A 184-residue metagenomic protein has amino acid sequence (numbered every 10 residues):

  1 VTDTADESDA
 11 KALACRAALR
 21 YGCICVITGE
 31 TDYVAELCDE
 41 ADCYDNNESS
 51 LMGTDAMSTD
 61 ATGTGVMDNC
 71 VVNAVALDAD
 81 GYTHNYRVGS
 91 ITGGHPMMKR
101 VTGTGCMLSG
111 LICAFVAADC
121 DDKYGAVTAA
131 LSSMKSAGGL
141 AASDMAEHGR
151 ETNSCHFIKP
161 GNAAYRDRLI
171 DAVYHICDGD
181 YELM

Functional and structural regions predicted by a protein language model:
V1-M52, V72-N85: Conserved phosphate/ATP/ADP-binding segment of small-molecule kinases
E7-K11, C106, Y124, T128 (+1 more regions): Electropositive phosphate-/nucleotide-binding environments in soluble metabolic enzymes
L13-A18, K123-G138: Short, well-structured alpha-helical segments that form the helix of a local strand-helix-strand
C23-V26, D32-Y33, V88-S90, S109 (+2 more regions): Structural motif
G89-G103: Short pre-catalytic strand/loop immediately N-terminal to key active-site residues, enriched for Gly-Thr
R100-A129: Short, small-residue alpha-helix embedded
S136-M184: Charged C-terminal helix
